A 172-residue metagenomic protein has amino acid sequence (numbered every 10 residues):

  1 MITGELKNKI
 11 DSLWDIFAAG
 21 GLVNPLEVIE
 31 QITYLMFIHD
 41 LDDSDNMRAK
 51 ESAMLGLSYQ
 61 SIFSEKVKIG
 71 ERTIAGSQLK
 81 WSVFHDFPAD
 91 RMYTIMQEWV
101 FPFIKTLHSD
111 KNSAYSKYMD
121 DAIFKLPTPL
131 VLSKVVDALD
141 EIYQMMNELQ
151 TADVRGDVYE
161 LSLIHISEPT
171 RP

Functional and structural regions predicted by a protein language model:
M1-S167: Non-catalytic, mostly N-terminal accessory regions of nucleic-acid modification and defense proteins
E168-P172: Short "domain-exit" segments at the C-terminal end of structured domains
